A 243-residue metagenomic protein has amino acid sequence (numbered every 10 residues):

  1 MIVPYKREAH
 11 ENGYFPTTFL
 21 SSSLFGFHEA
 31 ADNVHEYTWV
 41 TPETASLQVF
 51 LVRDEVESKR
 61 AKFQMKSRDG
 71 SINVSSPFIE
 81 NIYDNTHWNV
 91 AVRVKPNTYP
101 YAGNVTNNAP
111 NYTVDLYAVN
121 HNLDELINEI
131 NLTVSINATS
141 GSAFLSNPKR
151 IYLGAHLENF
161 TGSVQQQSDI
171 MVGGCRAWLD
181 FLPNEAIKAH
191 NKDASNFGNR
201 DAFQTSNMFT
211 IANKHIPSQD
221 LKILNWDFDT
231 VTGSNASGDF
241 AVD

Functional and structural regions predicted by a protein language model:
M1-D243: Extracellular glycan-associated modules
